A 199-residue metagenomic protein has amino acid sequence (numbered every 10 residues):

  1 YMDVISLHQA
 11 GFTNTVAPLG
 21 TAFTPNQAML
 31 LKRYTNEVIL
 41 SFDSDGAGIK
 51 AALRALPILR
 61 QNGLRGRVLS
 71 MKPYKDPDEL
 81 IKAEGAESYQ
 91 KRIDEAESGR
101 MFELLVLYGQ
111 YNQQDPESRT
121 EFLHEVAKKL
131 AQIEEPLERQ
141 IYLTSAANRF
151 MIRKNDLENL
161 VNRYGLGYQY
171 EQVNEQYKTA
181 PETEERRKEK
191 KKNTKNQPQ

Functional and structural regions predicted by a protein language model:
Y1-D3: Short, polar loop motifs at secondary-structure junctions
I5-T13, Y34: Alpha-helix C-terminal capping segments
T13-G20, E158: Short hydrophobic/aromatic-enriched beta-strand-loop microsegments
A22-V38, F42-Q199: A charged alpha-helical hairpin associated with nucleic-acid processing machineries
